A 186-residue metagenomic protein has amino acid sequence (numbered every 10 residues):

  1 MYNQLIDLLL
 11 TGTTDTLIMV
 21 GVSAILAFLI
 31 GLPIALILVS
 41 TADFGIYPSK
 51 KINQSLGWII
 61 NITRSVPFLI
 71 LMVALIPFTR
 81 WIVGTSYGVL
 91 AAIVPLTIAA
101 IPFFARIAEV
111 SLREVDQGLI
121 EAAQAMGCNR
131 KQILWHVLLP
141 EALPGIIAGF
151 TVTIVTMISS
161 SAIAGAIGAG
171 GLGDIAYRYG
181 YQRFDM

Functional and structural regions predicted by a protein language model:
M1, L5-L9, D43-Q54, R130 (+3 more regions): Juxtamembrane loop-helix boundary motifs flanking transmembrane segments in multi-pass membrane proteins
N3-Q4, A169-M186: Interhelical loop and adjacent transmembrane-helix boundary motif in polytopic membrane transport permeases
L8-R113, A148-M157: Membrane-water interface segments at the C-terminal ends of transmembrane alpha-helices in multi-pass inner-membrane
L17, G21, R130-I163: Transmembrane alpha-helices
A42-K50, R113-I120, C128-R130, Q182-D185: Juxtamembrane helix-boundary/capping and inter-helix hinge elements in multi-pass membrane proteins
I107-I146, A176: Short cytoplasmic-facing helical segments at TM-TM junctions of multi-pass membrane proteins
